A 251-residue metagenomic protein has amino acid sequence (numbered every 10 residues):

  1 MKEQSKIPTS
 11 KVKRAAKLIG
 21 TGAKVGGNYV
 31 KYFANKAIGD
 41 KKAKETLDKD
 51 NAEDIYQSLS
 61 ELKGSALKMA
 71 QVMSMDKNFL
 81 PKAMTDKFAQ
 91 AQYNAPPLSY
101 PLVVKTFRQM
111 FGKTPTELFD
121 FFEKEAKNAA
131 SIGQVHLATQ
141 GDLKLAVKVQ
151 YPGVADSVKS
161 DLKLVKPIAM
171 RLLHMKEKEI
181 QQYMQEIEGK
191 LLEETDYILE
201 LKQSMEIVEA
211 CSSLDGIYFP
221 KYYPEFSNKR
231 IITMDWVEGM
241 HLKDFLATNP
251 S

Functional and structural regions predicted by a protein language model:
M1-Q134, A138-G141, S157-I180, M184: N-terminal accessory/targeting segments that precede structured cores
M69-Q71, M75, V149-Y151, W236-V237: Residues immediately flanking
A70, V135, V147, E200 (+1 more regions): Residue-level signature of catalytic and energy-coupling elements of molecular machines, predominantly ATP/GTP-dependent
K82, A89-P96, R108, A155 (+2 more regions): ATP-dependent phospho-/nucleotidyl transfer catalytic cores
L137, L143-Q150: Glycine-rich ATP phosphate-binding loop
G141-D142, E238: Short acidic-glycine loop/turn motifs at beta-strand connectors
D142-L143, K229: Beta-strand-connecting loop/turn residues
